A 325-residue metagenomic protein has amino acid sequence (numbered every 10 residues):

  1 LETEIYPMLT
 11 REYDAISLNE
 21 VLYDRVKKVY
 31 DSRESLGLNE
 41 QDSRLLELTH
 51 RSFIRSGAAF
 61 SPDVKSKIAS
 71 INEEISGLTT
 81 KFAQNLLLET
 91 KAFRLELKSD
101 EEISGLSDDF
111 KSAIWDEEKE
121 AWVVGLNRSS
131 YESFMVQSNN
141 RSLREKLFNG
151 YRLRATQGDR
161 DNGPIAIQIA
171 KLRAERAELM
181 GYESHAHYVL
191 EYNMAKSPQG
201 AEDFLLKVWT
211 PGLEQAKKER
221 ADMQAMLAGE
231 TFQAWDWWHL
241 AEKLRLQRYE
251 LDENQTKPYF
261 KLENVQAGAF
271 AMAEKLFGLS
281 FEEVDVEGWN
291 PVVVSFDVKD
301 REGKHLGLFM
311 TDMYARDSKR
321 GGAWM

Functional and structural regions predicted by a protein language model:
L1-K196, P211, P291-V294: His/Asp/Glu-rich acidic catalytic environments and adjacent acidic regulatory segments
Q41, L45-L46, E74-G77, Q84 (+3 more regions): Active-site-proximal, well-structured secondary-structure segments within enzyme catalytic domains
